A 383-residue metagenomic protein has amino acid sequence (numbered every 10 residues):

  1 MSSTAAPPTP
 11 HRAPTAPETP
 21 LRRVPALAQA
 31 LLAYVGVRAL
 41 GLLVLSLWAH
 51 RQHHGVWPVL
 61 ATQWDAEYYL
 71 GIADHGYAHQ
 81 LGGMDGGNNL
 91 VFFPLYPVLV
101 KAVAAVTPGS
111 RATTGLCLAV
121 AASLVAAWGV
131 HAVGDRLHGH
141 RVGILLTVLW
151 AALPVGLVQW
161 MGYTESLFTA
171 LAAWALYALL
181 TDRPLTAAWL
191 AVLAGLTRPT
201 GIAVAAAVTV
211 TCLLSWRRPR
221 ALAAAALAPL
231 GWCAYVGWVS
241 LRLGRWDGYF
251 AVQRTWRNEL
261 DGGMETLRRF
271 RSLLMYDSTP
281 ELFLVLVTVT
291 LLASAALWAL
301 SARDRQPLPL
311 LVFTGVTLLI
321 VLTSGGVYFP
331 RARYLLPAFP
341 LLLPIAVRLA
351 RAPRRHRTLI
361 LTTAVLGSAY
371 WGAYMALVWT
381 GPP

Functional and structural regions predicted by a protein language model:
V37-Q52, V56, A61, A205-V210 (+3 more regions): Membrane-lumen/periplasm interface segments of specific transmembrane helices in polyprenyl phosphate-linked
Q63-A78, D85-P108, G263-L267: Short hydrophobic/aromatic helix or loop-helix immediately within or flanking a transmembrane segment in polytopic
G87, P94, V98, V106-V125 (+1 more regions): Loop-to-helix entry region of an early transmembrane alpha helix in multi-pass inner-membrane enzymes
S110-T114, V130-A152, V312: Transmembrane-helix signature of polytopic, membrane-embedded enzymes that assemble or transfer cell-envelope glycans
C117-L137, A295-A299: Transmembrane-helix motifs of polytopic, lipid-linked glycan transferases
A151, A172-Y177, L185-L213, L227-G231 (+1 more regions): Membrane-interface alpha helices of multi-pass inner-membrane proteins
W160-L167, R331-A332: Short acidic/glycine- and proline-prone juxtamembrane loop motifs at membrane-interface regions of multi-pass membrane
A225-P229, R351-P382: Signature aromatic-anchored transmembrane alpha helix within multi-pass, membrane-resident enzymes that catalyze glycan
